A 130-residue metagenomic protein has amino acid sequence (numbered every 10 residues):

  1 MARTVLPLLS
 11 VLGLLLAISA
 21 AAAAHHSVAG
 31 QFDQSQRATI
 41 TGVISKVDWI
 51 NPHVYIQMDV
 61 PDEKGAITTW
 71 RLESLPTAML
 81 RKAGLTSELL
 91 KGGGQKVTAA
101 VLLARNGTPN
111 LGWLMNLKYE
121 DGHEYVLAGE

Functional and structural regions predicted by a protein language model:
M1-P7: Positively charged n-region of N-terminal signal peptides that target proteins for export
P7-S19: Bacterial N-terminal signal peptides
A23-A38: Short boundary/loop segments of OB/S1/cold-shock single-stranded nucleic-acid-binding domains
I40-I44: Conserved hydrophobic positions within beta-strands
I50-P61: Short aromatic-glycine-enriched beta-strand elements
A66-T77: Short, basic/aromatic beta-hairpin or loop at an interaction surface
K82-A99: Short nucleic-acid-contacting surface segments enriched for D/E, G, S/T with interspersed K/R
A104-G129: OB-fold/S1-family single-stranded nucleic acid-binding modules
